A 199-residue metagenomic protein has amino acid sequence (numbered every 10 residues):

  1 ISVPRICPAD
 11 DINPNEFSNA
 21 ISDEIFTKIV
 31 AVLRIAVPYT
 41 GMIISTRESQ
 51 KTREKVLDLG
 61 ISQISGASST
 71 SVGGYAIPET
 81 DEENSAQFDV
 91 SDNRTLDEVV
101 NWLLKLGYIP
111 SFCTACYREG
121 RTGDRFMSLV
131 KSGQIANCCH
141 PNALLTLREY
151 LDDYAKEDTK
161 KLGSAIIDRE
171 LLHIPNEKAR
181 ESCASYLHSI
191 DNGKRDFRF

Functional and structural regions predicted by a protein language model:
I1-I12, S22-K51, D58, Q63 (+1 more regions): Conserved C-terminal portion of the radical SAM core fold that forms the substrate/S-adenosylmethionine-binding
I12-E16, I77-P78: Short acidic, glycine/proline-rich loop/turn micro-motifs
E16-F17, P38-T40, S85-Q87: Short, contiguous strand/loop micro-motifs
F17-I25, S91: Alpha-helix N-cap and loop-to-helix initiation/capping positions
E54, L59-S62, S68-F199: Radical SAM enzyme core and accessory elements
